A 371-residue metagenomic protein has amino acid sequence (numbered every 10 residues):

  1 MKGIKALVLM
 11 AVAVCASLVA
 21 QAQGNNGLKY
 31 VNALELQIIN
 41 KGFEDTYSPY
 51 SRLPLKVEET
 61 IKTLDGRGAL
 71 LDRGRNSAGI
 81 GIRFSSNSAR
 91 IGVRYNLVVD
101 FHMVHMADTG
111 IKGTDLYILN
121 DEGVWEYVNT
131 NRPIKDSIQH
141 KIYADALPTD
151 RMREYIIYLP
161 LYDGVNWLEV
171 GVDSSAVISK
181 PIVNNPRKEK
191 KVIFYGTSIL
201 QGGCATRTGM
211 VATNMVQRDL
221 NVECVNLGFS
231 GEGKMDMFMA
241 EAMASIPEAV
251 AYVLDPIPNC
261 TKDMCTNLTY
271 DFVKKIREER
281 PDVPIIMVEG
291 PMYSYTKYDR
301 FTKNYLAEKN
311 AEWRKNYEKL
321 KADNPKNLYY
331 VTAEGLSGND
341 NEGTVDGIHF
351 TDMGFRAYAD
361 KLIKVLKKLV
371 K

Functional and structural regions predicted by a protein language model:
K2-G3, L18-K191, K367-K371: N-terminal secretory targeting modules
V8-S17: Bacterial N-terminal signal peptides
E189-M210: Catalytic nucleophile-elbow at a beta strand-turn-alpha helix junction centered on a G-D-S/GDSL motif, marking
K191-F194, E223-L227, V250-D255, P284-V288 (+1 more regions): Structural recognition of the beta-strand scaffold that forms the well-ordered cores of secreted hydrolase catalytic
C204, T208, V216, K234-E279 (+1 more regions): Oxyanion-hole/transition-state-stabilizing segment in secreted/luminal serine hydrolases and related acyltransferases
T213-N226, E318-K319: Short helix-loop-beta junction
Y293-V331, A357: Substrate-gating cap/lid alpha-helix
D346-K371: Histidine-centered active-site loop/cap adjacent to the catalytic His in serine esterases/O-acetyl transfer systems
